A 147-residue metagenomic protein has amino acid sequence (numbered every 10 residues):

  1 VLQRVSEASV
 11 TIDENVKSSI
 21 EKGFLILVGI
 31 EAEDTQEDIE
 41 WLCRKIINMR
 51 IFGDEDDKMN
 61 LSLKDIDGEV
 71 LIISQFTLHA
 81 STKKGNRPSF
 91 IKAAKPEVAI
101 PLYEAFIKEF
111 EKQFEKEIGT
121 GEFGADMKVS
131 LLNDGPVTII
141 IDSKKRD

Functional and structural regions predicted by a protein language model:
V1-N86, I100-D147: N-terminal, polar/charged subdomain of small-to-medium soluble alpha/beta proteins
K92-P101: A short acidic, glycine-rich active-site loop that binds or catalyzes chemistry on phosphate/adenosine moieties
